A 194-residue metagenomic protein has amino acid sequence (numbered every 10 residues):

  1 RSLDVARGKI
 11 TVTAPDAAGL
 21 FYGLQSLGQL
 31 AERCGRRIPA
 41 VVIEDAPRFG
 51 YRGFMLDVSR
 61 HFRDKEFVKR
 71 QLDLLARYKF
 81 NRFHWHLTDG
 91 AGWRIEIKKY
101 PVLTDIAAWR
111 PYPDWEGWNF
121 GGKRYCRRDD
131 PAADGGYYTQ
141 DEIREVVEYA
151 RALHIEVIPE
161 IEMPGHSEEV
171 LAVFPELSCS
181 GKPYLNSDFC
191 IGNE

Functional and structural regions predicted by a protein language model:
R1-Y51: Contiguous, structured surface segment used for ligand recognition
I10-A14, D57-H61, A132-D134: Second-shell loop/turn segments in exported
D16, L75, V157: Conserved hydrophobic/aromatic pocket- or pore-lining residues that grip, position, or stack substrates in active sites
L20, V68, T139, I143: Aromatic/hydrophobic pocket-lining residues that form the small-molecule binding cavity in soluble enzyme cores
R52-L56, F83-W85, V157-I161: Hydrophobic faces of well-ordered beta-strands that scaffold small-molecule active sites in alpha/beta enzyme cores
D57-G90: A conserved hydrophobic secondary-structure block that centers on an alpha-helix together with its immediately flanking
Q71, V146, V157: Aromatic/hydrophobic pocket-lining residues that form π-stacking "cages" and hydrophobic walls in ligand
A91-A152, S167-E194: Aromatic- and acidic-residue-enriched carbohydrate-binding clefts of CAZyme catalytic domains
